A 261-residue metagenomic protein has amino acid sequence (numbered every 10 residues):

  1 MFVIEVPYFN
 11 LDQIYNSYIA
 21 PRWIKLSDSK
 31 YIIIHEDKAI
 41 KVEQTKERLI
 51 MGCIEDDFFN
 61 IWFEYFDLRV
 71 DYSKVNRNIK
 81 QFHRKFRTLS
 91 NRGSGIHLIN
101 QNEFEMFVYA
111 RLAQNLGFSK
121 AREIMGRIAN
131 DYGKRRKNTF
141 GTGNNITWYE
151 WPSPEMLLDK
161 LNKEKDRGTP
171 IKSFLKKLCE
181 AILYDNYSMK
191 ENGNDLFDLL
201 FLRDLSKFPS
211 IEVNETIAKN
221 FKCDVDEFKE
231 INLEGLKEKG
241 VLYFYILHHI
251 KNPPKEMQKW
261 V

Functional and structural regions predicted by a protein language model:
M1-V261: HhH-family (HhH-GPD) DNA N-glycosylase catalytic core used in base-excision repair
